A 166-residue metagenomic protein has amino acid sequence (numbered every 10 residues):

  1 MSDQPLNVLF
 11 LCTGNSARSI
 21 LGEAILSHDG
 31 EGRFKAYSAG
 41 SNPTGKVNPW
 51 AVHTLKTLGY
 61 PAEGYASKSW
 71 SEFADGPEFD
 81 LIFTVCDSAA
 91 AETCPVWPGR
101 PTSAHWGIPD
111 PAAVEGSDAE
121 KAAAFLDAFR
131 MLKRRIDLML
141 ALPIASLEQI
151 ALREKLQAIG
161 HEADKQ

Functional and structural regions predicted by a protein language model:
S2-F73: Conserved active-site segments centered on acidic
S16, D87-A90: Short glycine-rich anion-binding loops that position phosphate/pyrophosphate groups of nucleotides and phosphorylated
G40, C86, G107-P109: Residues at the C-termini of beta-strands that transition into short coil/loop
A62, A89-T93: Glycine-rich nucleotide phosphate-binding loop and flanking beta-alpha elements of Rossmann-like dinucleotide-binding
G76-E78: Alpha-helix C-terminal capping/helix-to-coil transition sites in glycosyltransferase folds
D80-D87: Short, hydrophobic beta-strand segments that form beta-sheet elements in well-ordered domains
T93-Q166: Phosphate-binding/catalytic loops
